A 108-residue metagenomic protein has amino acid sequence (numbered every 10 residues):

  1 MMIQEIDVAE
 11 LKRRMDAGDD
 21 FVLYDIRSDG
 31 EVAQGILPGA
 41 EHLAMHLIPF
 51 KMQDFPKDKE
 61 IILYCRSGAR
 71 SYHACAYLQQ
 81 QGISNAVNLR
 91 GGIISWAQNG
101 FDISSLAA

Functional and structural regions predicted by a protein language model:
M1-V22, S28-E60, A69-A108: Rhodanese-like catalytic fold shared by cysteine-dependent sulfurtransferases and DSP/PTP-type phosphatases
Y64: Short, surface-exposed ligand- or partner-binding patches at beta-edge/loop junctions that are enriched in aromatics
